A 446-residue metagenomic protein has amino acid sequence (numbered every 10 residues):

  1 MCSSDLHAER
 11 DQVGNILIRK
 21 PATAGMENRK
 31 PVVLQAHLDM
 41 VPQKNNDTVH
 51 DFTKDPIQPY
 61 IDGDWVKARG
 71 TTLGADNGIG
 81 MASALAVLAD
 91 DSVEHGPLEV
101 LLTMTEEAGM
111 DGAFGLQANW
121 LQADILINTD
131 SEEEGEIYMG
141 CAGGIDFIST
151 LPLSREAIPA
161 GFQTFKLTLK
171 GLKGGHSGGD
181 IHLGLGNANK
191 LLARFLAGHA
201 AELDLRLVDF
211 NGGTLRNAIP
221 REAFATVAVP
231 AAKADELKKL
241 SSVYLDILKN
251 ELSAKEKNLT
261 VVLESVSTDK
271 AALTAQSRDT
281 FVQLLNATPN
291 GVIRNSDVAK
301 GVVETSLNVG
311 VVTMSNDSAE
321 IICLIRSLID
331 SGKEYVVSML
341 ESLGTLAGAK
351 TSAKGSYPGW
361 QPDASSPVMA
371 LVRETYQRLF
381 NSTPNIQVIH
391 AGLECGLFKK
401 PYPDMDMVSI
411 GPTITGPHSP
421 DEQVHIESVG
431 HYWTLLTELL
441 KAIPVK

Functional and structural regions predicted by a protein language model:
C2-S3: Short, small-residue-biased leader/transition segments that mark boundaries at the very start of proteins
M26-A108, A113-N119, A123-D124, R278 (+3 more regions): Active-site metal-coordination/substrate-binding segment of hydrolases, especially metallo-dependent peptidases
L38-M40, L101-G109, S131-E134, K173 (+2 more regions): Acidic, glycine-rich active-site loops and adjacent beta-strand->loop/helix elements that engage anionic groups
D64-K67, E107, G115-R326: Midchain, well-structured core segments that form catalytic/ion-binding scaffolds
L185-E202, A231-A234, D279-N286, R294 (+4 more regions): His/Asp/Glu-rich mid-to-C-terminal helical/loop segments that flank catalytic regions of hydrolases
N187-N189, A193-F210, P362-M405: Active-site-adjacent substrate-binding region of metalloamidase/peptidase-like peptide-processing proteins
D297, E304-A319, L324, S382-L439: Zn-dependent metallopeptidase/amidohydrolase metal-coordination segment
V302-A391: Substrate-recognition/cap regions that form aromatic- and gly/pro-loop-enriched pockets for small-molecule ligands
